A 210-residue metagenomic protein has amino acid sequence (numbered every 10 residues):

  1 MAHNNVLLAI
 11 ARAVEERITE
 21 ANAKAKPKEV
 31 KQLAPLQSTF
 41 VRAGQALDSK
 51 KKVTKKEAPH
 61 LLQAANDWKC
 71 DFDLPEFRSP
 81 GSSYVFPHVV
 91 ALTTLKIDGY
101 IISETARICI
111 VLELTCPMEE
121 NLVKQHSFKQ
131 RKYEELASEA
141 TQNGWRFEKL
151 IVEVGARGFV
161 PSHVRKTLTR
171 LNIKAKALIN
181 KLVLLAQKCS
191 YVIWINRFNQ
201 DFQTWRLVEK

Functional and structural regions predicted by a protein language model:
M1-V14, C109: Short Cys/His-based metal-binding microdomains
N5-L7, H126-E135: Well-ordered, non-membrane alpha-helical segments in soluble/globular domains
A9, N22-V111, S127: Active-site metal-binding core of divalent-cation-utilizing nuclease and nuclease-like domains
V14, Q130-G144: Metal-dependent nuclease catalytic cores in nucleic-acid-processing enzymes, especially RNase H-like/related
A25, E29, Q142-E148: Short helix-terminating capping/connector loops at secondary-structure junctions
L74-E76, I101-S103, C116-M118, G155-G158: Short, flexible loop/turn elements at secondary-structure junctions
K96, I108-F128, V154-A156: Short beta-strand-loop-alpha-helix junction that forms the active-site gateway of nucleic-acid-processing nucleases
F147-K210: Domain-level recognition of nuclease-like catalytic cores that cleave nucleotide substrates
